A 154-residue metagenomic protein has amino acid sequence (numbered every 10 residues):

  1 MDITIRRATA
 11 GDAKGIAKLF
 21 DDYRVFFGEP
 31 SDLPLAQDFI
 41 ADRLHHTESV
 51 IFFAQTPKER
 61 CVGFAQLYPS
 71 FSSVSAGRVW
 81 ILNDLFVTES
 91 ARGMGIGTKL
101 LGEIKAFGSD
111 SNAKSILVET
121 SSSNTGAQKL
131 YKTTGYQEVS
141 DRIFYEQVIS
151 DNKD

Functional and structural regions predicted by a protein language model:
D2-T4: Extreme N-terminal starter segment of soluble prokaryotic enzymes
R7-K14, K18-G77, N83, V139 (+1 more regions): Acetyl-CoA-dependent GNAT
N83, T88, S121: Residue-level recognition of the GNAT/N-acetyltransferase active site
V87, G93-A106, K129, T133: Conserved acetyl-CoA-binding loop-helix of GNAT-fold acetyltransferases
T98, S122-D141, Q147: Conserved active-site alpha-helix within GNAT-family acetyltransferase domains
G108-E119: Conserved GNAT acetyl-CoA-binding A-motif
E146-D154: Terminal substrate-recognition subdomain of acyl/acetyltransferases
